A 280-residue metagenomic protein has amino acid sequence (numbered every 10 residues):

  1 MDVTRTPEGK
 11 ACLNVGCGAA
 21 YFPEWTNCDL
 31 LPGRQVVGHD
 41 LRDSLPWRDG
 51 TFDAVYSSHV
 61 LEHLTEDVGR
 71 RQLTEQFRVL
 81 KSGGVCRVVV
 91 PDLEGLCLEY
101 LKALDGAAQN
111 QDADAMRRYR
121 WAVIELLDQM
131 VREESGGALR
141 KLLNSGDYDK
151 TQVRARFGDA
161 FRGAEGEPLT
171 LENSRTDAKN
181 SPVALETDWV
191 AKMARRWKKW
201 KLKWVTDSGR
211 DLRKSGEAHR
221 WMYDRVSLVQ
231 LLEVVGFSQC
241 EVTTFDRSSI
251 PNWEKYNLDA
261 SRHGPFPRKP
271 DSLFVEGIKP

Functional and structural regions predicted by a protein language model:
M1-E8: Conserved alpha-helix/loop element of class I SAM-dependent methyltransferases that forms part of the SAM/SAH-binding
T4, N27, P265-F266: Short secondary-structure boundary/capping segments
T4, P46-W47, L232: Structural motif
E8-L98, V226, V275-K279: Conserved SAM-binding loop
V68-R71, V85-I278: S-adenosyl-L-methionine-dependent methyltransferase catalytic module, highlighting the catalytic core
